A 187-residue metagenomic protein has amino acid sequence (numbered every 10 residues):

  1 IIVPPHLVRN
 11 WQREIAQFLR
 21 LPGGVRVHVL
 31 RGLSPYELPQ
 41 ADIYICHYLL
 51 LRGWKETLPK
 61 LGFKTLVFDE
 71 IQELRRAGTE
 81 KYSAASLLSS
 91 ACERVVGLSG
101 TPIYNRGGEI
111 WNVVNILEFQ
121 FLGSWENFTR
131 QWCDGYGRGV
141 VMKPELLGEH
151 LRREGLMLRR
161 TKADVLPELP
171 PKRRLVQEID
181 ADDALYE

Functional and structural regions predicted by a protein language model:
I1-Q17, Y104-E109: Conserved Walker A/P-loop ATP-binding site and its immediately adjacent core in helicase/helicase-like ATPase domains
L7-L30, L117-F119: Conserved helix-turn-beta segment of the N-terminal RecA-like "Helicase ATP-binding" lobe in SF1/SF2 helicases
L33-Y44: Conserved motor-coupling elements within RecA-like helicase/translocase cores
I45-L50, E56-K60, E80-K81, S86-E93 (+1 more regions): Inter-lobe coupling linker of SF2 helicases/translocases
L51, E73-A77, Y104-N105: Catalytic P-loop NTPase motifs of RecA-like helicase/translocase cores
D69-E70: Walker B catalytic acidic pair
E93-G107: Conserved helicase ATPase motor motifs in RecA-like P-loop NTPase domains
I110-G123: A short helix-turn-beta junction within AAA+ P-loop NTPase domains corresponding to the substrate/partner-engaging
